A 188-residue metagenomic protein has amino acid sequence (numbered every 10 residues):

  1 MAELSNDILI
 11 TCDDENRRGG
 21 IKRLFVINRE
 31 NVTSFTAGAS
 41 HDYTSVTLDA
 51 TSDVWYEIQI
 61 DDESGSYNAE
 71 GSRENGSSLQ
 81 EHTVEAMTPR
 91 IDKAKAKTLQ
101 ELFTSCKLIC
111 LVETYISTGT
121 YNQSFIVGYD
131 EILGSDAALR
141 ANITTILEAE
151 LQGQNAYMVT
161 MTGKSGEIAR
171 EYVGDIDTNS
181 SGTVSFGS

Functional and structural regions predicted by a protein language model:
C12-E85, L133-L151: Solvent-exposed edge beta-strands and adjacent loop segments that serve as assembly or binding interfaces
I21-N28, V84-P89, S105-Y115: Short, hydrophobic/proline-enriched secondary-structure or compact coil segments at domain edges
E57-D61, Y121-I132, G174: Short amphipathic beta-strand/extended segments with alternating polar/hydrophobic composition
G71-A94, G153-E167: Oligomerization/assembly interface segments of phage tail-like spikes and tubes
K93-E101, R170-V173: Short, conserved charged micro-motifs
K97-G128: Short, acidic/charged, Gly/Pro-enriched secondary-structure junctions
I132-S188: Mixed-charge, glycine-accented linear interaction segment located at domain edges/termini
